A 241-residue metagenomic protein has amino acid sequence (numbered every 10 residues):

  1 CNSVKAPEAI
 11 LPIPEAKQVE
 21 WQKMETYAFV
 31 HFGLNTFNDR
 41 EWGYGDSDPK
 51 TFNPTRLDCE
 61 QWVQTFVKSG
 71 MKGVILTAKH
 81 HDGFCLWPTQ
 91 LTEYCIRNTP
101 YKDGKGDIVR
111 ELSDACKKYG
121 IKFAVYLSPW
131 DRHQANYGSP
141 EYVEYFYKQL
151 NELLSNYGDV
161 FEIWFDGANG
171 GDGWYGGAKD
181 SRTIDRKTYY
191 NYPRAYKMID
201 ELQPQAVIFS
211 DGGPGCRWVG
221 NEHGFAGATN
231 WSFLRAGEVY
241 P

Functional and structural regions predicted by a protein language model:
C1-P241: Mature catalytic domains of secreted/periplasmic carbohydrate-active enzymes
